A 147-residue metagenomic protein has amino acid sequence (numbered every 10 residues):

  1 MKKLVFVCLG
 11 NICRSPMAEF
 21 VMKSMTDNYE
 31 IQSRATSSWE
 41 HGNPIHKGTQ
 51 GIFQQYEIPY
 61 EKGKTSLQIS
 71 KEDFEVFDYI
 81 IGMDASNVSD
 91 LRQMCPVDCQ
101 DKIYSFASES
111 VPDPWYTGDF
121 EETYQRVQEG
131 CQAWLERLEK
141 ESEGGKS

Functional and structural regions predicted by a protein language model:
K2-S147: Short polar/charged helix/loop
